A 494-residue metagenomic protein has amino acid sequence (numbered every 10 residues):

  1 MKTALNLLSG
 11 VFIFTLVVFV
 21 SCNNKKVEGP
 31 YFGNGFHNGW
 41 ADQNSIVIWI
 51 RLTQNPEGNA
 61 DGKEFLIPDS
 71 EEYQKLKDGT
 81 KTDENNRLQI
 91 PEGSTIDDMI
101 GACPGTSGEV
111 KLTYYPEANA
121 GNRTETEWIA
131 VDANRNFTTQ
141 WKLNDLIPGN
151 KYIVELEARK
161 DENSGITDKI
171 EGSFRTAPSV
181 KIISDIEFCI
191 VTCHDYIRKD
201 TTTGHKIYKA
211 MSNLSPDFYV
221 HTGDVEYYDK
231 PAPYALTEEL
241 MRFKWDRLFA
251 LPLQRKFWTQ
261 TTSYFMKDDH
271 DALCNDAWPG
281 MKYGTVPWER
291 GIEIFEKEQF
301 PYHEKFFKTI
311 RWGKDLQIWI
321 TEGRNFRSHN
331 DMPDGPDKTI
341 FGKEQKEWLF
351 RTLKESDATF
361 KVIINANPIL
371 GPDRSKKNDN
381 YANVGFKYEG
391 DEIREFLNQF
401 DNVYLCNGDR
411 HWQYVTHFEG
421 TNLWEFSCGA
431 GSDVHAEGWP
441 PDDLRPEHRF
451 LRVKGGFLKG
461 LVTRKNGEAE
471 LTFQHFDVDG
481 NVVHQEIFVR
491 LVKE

Functional and structural regions predicted by a protein language model:
M1-V27: Bacterial Sec-dependent N-terminal signal peptides
K26-W141, D145-E494: Long, structured stretches of catalytic cores involved in phosphate-ester chemistry, encompassing
